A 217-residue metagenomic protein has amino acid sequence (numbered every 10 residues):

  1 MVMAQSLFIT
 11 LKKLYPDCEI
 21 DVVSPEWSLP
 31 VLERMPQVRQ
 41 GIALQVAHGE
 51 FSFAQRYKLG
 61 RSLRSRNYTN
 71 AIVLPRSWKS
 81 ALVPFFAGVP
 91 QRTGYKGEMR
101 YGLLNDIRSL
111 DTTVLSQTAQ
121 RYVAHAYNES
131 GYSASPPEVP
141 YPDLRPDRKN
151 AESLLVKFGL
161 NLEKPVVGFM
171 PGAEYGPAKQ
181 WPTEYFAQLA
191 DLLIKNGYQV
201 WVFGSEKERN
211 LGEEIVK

Functional and structural regions predicted by a protein language model:
M1-K217: Catalytic machinery of carbohydrate-active enzymes, primarily nucleotide-sugar-dependent glycosyltransferases
